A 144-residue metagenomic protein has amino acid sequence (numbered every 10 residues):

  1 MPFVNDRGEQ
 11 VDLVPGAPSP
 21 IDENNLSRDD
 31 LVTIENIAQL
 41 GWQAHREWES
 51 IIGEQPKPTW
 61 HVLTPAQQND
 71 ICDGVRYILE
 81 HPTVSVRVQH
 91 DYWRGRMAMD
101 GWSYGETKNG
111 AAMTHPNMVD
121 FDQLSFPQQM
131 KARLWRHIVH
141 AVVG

Functional and structural regions predicted by a protein language model:
P2-G144: Alpha-helical propensity feature that highlights long, continuous alpha-helices across diverse contexts
